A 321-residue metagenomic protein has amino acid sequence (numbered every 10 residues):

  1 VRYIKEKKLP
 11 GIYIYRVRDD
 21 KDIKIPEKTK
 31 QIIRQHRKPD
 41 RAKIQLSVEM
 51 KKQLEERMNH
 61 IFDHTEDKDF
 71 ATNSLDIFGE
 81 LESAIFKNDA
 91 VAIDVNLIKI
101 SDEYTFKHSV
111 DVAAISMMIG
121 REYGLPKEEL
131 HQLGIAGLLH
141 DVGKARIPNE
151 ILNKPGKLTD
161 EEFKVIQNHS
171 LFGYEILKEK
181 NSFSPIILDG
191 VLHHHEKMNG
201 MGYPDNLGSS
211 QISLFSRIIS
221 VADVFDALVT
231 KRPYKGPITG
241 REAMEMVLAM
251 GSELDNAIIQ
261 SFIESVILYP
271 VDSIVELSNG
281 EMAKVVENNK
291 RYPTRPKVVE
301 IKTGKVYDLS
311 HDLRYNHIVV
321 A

Functional and structural regions predicted by a protein language model:
V1-N73: Membrane-cytosol interface segments
I44-S47, K52-A321: Histidine- and acidic-residue-rich, metal-dependent catalytic cores
